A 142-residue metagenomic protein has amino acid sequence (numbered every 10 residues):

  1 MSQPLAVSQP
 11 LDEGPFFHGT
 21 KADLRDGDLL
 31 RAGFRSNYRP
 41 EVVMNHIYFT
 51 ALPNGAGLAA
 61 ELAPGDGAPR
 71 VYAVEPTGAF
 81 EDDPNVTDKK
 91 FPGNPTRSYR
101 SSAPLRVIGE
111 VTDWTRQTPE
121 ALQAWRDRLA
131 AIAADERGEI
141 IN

Functional and structural regions predicted by a protein language model:
M1-H46, E61-L62: ADP-ribose/NAD+-binding catalytic cleft of ART/PARP-like enzymes
H18-K21, D28-L29, G67-N142: Active-site and NAD+-binding cores of ADP-ribose-processing enzymes
P53-G67: Short active-site loop/helix that positions an aromatic residue
